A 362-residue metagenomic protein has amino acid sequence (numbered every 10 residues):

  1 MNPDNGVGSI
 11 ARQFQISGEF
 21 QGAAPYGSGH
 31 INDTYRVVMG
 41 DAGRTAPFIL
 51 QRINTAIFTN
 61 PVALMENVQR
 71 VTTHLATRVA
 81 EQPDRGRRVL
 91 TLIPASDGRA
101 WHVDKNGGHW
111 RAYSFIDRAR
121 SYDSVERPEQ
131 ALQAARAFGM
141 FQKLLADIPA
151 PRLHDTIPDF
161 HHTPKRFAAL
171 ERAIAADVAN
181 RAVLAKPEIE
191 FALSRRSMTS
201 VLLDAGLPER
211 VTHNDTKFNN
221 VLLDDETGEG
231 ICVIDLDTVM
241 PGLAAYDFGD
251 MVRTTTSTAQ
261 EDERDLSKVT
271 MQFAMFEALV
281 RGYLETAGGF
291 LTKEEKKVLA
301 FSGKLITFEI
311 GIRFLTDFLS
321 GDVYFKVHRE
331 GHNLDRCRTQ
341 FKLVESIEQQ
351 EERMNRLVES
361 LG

Functional and structural regions predicted by a protein language model:
M1-A24: Juxta-kinase regulatory segment immediately upstream of eukaryotic protein kinase catalytic domains
G22-A169, A175, G242-A244, T255 (+5 more regions): Conserved ATP-binding subdomain of kinase catalytic cores across diverse folds
A24-S28, Q51-R52, F58-V62, I116-L132 (+7 more regions): ATP-dependent phospho-/nucleotidyl transfer catalytic cores
F48, R88, R111, R210 (+2 more regions): Protein kinase-like catalytic core scaffold
T73, D250-R253, T316-D317: Generic alpha-helical structural context detector
K165, E277-R356: Helix-rich C-terminal or lid/interface subdomains of diverse kinases
N219-Q260: Catalytic activation segment of kinase domains across protein kinase-like and atypical kinase folds
